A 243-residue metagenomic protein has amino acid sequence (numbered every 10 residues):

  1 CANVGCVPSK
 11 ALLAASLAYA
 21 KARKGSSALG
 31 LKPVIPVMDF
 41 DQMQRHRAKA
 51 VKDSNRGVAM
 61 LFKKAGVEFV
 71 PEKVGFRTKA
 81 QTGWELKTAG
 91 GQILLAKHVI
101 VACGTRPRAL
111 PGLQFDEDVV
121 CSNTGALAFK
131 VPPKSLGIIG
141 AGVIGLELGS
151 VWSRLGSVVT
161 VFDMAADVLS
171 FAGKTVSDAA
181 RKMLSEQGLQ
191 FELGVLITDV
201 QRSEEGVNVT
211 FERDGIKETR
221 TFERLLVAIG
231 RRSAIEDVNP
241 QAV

Functional and structural regions predicted by a protein language model:
C1, V120, G145-L148, R154 (+1 more regions): Short glycine/serine/threonine-rich phosphate/pyrophosphate-binding segments that cradle anionic phosphate groups
C1-P132, A165-L169, T175-E186, D199-N208: Glycine-rich flavin
P71, V161, F191-L193: A structural preference for short, hydrophobic beta-strand core positions in alpha/beta folds
Q92, K97-H98, S135-G137, V158 (+2 more regions): Structural signature of beta-strand start/N-cap positions in the alpha/beta core of ABC transporter nucleotide-binding
V99, C103-G125, E212-V243: Glycine-rich beta-alpha-beta "Rossmann" dinucleotide-binding loop(s) and their flanking helix/strand
K130-M164, V168-A172, G206: Rossmann-like NAD(P)H-binding beta-loop-alpha module
V159, L184, P240: Residue-level signal for inorganic ion chemistry
A179, M183, F191-E192, T198-E212 (+1 more regions): Acidic, glycine-rich loop-and-beta core segments that form the ion-binding/anion-interacting portion of active sites
